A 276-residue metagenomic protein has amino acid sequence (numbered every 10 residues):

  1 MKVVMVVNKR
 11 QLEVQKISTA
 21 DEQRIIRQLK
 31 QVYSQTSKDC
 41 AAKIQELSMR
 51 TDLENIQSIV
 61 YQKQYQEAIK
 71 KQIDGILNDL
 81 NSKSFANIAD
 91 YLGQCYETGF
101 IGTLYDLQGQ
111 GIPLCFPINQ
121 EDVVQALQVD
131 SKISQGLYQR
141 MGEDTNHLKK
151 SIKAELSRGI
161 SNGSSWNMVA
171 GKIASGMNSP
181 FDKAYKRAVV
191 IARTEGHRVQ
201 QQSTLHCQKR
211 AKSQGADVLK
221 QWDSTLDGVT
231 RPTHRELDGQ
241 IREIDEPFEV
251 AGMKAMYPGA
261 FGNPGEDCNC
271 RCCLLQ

Functional and structural regions predicted by a protein language model:
M1-D182: N-terminal leader/targeting and assembly helices and adjacent pre-domain segments
K183-Q276: Acidic, glycine-rich two-metal-ion catalytic cores of nucleic acid-processing enzymes
